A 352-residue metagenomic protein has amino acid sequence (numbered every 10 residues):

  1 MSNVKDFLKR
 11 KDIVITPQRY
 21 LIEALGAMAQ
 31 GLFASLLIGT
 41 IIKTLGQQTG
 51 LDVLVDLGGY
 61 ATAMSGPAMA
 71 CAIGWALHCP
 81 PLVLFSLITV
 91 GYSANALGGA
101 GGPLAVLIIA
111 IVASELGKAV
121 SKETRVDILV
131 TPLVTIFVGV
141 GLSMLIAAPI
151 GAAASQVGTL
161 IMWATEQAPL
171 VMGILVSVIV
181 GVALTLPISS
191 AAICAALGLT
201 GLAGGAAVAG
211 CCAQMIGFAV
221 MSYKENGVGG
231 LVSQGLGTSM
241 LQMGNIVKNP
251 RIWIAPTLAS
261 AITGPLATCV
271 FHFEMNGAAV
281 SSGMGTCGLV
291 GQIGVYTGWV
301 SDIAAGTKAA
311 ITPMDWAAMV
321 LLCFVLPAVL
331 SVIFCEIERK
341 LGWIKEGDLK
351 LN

Functional and structural regions predicted by a protein language model:
M1-N352: Pore-lining transmembrane helices
